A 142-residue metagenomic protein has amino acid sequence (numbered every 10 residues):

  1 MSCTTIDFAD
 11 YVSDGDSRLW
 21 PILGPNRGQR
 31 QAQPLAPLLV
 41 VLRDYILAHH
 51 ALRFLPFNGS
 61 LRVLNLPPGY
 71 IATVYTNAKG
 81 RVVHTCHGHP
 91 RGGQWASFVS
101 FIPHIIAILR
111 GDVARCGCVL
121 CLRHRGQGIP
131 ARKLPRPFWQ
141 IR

Functional and structural regions predicted by a protein language model:
M1-V83, I102-R142: Extended, low-hydrophobicity segments enriched in charged/polar residues
H84-G88: Double-stranded DNA-binding cores of transcription factors and transposases
A96-F101: Alpha-helix N-cap recognition
